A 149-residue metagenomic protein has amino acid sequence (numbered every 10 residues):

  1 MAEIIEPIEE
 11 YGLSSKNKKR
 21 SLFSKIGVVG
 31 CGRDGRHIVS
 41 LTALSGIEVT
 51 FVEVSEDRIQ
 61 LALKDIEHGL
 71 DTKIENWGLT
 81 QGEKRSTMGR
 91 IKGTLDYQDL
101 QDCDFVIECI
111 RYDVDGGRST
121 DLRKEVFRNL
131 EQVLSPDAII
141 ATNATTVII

Functional and structural regions predicted by a protein language model:
A2-G69: NAD(P)+-binding Rossmann beta1-loop-alpha1 motif at the extreme N-terminus of oxidoreductases
N17-K19, D96, I148: Poly-acidic low-complexity segments
G35-H37, R123-E125, I148-I149: Short glycine/serine/threonine-rich phosphate/pyrophosphate-binding segments that cradle anionic phosphate groups
V49, I140-A141: Hydrophobic/aromatic residues located in beta-strands of well-ordered beta-sheets within soluble catalytic
V54-L61, I74-I140: Rossmann-like NAD(P)-binding element
T142-V147: A short beta-strand-to-loop transition that corresponds to the Sensor-1 phosphate-sensing loop of AAA+ P-loop ATPases
